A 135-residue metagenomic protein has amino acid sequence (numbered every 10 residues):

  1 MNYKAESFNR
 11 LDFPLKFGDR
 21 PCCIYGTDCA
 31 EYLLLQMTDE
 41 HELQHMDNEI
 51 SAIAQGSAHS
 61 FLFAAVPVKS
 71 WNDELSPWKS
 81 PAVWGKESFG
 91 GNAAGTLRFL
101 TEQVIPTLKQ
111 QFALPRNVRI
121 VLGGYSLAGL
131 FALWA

Functional and structural regions predicted by a protein language model:
M1-A135: Non-catalytic cap/lid and distal C-terminal segments of serine-dependent acyl enzymes
